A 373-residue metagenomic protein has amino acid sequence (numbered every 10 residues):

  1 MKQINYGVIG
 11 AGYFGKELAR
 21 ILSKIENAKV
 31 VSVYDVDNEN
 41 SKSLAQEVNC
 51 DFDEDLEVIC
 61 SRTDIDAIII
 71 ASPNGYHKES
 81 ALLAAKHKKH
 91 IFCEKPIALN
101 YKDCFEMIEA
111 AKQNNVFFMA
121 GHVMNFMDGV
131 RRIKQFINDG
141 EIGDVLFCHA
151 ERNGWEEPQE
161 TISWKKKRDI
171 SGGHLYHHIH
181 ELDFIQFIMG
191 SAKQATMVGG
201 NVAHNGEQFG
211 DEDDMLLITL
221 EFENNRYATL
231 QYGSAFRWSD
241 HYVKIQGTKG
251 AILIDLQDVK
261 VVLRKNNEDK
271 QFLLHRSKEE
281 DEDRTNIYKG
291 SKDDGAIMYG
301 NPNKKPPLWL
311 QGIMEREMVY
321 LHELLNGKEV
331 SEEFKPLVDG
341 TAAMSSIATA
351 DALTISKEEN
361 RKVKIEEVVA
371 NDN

Functional and structural regions predicted by a protein language model:
M1-V48, H322: N-terminal Rossmann-like dinucleotide-binding module
L18, C50-A110: Beta-loop-alpha module in the N-terminal Rossmann-like domain of NAD(P)-dependent dehydrogenases, especially those
E106-V123, G143-C148: Rossmann-fold dehydrogenase core element
V116, G143-F147, I355-N373: C-terminal capping/lid region of NAD(P)-dependent oxidoreductase domains
V123, K249-L337, T341, D372-N373: C-terminal glycine/acidic-rich active-site capping loop/insertion
M124-G210, N360: Predominantly a Rossmann-like dinucleotide-binding segment in NAD(P)-dependent oxidoreductases
Y176, L182-D269, I313-K328, A350-A352 (+1 more regions): Contiguous beta-strand/loop segments that form the cofactor/metal-binding neighborhood of enzyme cores
